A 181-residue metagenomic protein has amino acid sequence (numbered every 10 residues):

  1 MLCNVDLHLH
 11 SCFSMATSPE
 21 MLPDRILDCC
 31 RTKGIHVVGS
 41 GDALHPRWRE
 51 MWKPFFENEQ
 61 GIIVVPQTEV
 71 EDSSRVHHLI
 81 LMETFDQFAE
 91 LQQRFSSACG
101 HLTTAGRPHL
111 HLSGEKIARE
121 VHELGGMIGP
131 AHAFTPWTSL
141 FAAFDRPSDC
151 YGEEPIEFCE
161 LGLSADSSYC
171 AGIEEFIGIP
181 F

Functional and structural regions predicted by a protein language model:
M1-S74: An N-terminally biased module of ancient metal coordination in phosphate/nucleic-acid-related enzymes
L2, R49-D166, F176-I179: Extended substrate/RNA-proximal surfaces in nucleic-acid metabolism proteins
